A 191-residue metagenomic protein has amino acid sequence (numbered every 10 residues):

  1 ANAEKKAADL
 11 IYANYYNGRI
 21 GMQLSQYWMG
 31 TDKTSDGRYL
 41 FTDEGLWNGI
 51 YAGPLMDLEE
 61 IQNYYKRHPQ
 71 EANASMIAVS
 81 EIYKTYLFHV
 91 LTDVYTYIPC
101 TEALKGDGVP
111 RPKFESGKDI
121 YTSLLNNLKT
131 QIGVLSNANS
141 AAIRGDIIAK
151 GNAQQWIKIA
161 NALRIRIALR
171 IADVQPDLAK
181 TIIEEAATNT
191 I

Functional and structural regions predicted by a protein language model:
A1-R38, N63-H68: Extreme N-terminal leader/anchor segments
W28-I191: Structured, solvent-exposed acidic/aromatic patches
